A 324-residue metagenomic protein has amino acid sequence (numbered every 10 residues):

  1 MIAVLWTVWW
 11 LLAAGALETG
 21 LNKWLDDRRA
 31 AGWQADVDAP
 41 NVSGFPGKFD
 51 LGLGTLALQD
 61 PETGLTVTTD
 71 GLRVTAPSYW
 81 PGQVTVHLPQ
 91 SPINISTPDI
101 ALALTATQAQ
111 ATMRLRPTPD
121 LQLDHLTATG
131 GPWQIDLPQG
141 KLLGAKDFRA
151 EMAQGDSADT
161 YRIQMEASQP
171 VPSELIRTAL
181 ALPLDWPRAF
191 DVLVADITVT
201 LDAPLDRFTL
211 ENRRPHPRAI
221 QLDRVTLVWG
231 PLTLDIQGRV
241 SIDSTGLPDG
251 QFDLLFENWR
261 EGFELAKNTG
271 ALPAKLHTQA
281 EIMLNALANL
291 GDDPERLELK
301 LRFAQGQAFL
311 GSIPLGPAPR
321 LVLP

Functional and structural regions predicted by a protein language model:
M1, D38, T209-P215, A219 (+4 more regions): Extended terminal
M1-N22: N-terminal type II signal-anchor transmembrane helix that functions as the membrane-insertion/stop-transfer segment
L21, L25-Q34: Membrane-interface amphipathic/juxtamembrane segments adjacent to transmembrane helices
W33-D156, I236: N-terminal beta-strand/beta-hairpin edge segment
P40-V42, T69-Y79, L104-D120, L143-A158 (+5 more regions): Extended lipid/amphipathic-ligand handling interfaces
D50, D124-T127, T160-Q164, P217-R224: Short, hydrophobic/aromatic-rich segments at coil-to-beta transitions
G52-G54, H87, T127, Q164-E166 (+2 more regions): Soluble periplasmic/extracytoplasmic beta-strand elements of cell-envelope proteins
A57-T66, P92-L104, G131-L143, V171-P187 (+5 more regions): Flexible, membrane-facing loop/turn or short amphipathic-helix motifs that contact lipid bilayers or gate lipid-binding
